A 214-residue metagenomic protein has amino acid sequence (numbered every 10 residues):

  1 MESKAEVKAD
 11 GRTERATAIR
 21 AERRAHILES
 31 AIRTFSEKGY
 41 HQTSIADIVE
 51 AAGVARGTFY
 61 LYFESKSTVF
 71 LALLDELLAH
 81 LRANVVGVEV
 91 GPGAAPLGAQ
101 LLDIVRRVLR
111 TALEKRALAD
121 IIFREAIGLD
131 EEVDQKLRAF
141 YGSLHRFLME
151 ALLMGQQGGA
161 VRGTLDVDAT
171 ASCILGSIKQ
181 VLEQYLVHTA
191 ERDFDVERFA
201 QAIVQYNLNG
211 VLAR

Functional and structural regions predicted by a protein language model:
M1-D10, R106-R110, E114, R146 (+3 more regions): C-terminal peripheral helix-coil segments that are non-catalytic and often amphipathic
M1-K38, T43-V54, T68: Basic, helix-initiating cap at the start of DNA-binding domains
A21-E29, H41-Q42, G53, Y62-V86 (+4 more regions): An amphipathic alpha-helix adjacent to DNA-recognition modules
F35, S44-I45, A55-F59, K66 (+4 more regions): Amphipathic alpha-helical segments enriched in hydrophobic/aromatic and basic residues that form the DNA-contacting
A72, V86-A117, V167, A171-I174 (+1 more regions): Hydrophobic alpha-helical connector segments
A79-V86, T111, E131-G158, D168-S172 (+2 more regions): Amphipathic alpha-helical packing segments from all-alpha helical-bundle domains
Q100, L113-E132, Q180-V187: Amphipathic alpha-helical segments used for helix-helix packing
D120-I122, A160, T164: Short, hydrophobic secondary-structure boundary micro-motifs
